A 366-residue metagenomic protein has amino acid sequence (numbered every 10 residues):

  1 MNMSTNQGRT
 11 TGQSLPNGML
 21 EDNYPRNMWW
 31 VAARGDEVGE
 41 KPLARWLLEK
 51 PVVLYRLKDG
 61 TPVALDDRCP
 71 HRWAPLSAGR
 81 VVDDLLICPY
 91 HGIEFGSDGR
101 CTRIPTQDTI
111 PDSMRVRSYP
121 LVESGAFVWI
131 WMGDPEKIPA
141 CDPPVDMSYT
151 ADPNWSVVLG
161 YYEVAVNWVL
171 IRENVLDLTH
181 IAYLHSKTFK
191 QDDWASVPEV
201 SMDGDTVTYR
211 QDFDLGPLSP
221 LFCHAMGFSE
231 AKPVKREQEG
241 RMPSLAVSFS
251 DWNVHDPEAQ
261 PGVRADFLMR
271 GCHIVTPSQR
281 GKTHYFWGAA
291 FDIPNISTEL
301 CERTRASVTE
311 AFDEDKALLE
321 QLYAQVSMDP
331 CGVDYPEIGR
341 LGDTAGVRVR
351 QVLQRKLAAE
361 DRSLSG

Functional and structural regions predicted by a protein language model:
N2-G18, Y24, W29-S156, G366: Rieske [2Fe-2S] iron-sulfur-binding domain
T61, E136-G366: C-terminal catalytic domain of Rieske-type non-heme iron oxygenases
